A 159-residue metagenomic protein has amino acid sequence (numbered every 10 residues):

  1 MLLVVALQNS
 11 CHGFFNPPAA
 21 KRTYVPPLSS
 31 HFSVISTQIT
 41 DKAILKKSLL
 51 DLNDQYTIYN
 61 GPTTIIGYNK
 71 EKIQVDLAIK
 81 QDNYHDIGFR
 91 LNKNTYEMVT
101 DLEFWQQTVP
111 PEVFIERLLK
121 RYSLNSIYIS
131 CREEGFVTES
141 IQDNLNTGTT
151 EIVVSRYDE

Functional and structural regions predicted by a protein language model:
L2-F15, K21-E159: Interaction-mediating elements
